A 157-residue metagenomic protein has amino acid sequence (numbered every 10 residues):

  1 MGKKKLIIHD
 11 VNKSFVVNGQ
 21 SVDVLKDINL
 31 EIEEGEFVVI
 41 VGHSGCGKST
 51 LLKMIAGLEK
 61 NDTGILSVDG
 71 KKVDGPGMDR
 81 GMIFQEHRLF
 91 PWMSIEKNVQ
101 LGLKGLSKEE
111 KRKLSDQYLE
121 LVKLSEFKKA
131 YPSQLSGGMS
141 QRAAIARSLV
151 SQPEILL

Functional and structural regions predicted by a protein language model:
V41-H43: The feature captures the beta-strand-to-loop junction immediately N-terminal to the Walker
A56: Helix-to-loop junction immediately C-terminal to a conserved catalytic motif
G64-P76: Conserved ABC transporter NBD signature motif
M93-Q100: Short coil-to-helix segment of the ABC ATPase nucleotide-binding domain corresponding to the Q-loop/switch region
E109-F127: Conserved ABC ATPase "signature" region
Y131-L135, M139: Conserved ABC ATPase signature
I145: Hydrophobic anchor residue at the start of the ABC signature
V150-E154: A short, proline-enriched helix->beta-strand linker immediately N-terminal to the Walker B motif in ABC-type P-loop
